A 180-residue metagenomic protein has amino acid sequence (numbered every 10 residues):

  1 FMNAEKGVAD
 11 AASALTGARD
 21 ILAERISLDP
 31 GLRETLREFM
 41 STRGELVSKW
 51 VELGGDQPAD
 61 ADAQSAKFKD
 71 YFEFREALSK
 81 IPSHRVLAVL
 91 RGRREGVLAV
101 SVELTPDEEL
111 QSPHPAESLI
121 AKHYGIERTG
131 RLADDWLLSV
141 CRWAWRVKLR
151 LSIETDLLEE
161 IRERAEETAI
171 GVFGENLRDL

Functional and structural regions predicted by a protein language model:
F1-L180: Extended, highly charged clamp/arch subdomains and adjacent linkers that form or line substrate-binding channels
